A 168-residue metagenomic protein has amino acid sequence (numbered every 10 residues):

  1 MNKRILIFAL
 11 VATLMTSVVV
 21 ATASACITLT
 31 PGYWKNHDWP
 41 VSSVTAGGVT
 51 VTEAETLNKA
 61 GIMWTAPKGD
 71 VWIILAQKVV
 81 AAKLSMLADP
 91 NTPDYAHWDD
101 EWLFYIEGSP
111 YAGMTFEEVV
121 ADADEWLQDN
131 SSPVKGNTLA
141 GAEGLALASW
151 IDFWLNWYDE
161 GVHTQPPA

Functional and structural regions predicted by a protein language model:
M1-A9: Bacterial N-terminal signal peptides that target proteins for export
L10-L14: Hydrophobic helical h-region of N-terminal Sec-dependent signal peptides in bacterial secretory/periplasmic proteins
M15-A23: C-terminal segment of classical bacterial N-terminal signal peptides
A25-A168: Soluble extracellular-acting proteins and domains
